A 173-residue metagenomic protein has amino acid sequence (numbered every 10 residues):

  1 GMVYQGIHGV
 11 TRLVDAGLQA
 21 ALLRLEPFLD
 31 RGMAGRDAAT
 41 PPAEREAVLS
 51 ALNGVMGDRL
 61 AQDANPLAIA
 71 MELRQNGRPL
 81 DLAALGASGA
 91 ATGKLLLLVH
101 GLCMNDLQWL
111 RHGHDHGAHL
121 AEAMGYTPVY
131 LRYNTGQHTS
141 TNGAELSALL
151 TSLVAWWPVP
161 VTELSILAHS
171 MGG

Functional and structural regions predicted by a protein language model:
G1-L131, T141-G143, A148, S152-V159: Flexible, membrane-associating and regulatory peripheral segments of lipid-active enzymes
Y133-Q137: Histidine-bearing beta->alpha loop at or near hydrolase active sites
L167-G173: Gly/Ala-rich beta-loop-alpha elbow adjacent to hydrolase catalytic centers
